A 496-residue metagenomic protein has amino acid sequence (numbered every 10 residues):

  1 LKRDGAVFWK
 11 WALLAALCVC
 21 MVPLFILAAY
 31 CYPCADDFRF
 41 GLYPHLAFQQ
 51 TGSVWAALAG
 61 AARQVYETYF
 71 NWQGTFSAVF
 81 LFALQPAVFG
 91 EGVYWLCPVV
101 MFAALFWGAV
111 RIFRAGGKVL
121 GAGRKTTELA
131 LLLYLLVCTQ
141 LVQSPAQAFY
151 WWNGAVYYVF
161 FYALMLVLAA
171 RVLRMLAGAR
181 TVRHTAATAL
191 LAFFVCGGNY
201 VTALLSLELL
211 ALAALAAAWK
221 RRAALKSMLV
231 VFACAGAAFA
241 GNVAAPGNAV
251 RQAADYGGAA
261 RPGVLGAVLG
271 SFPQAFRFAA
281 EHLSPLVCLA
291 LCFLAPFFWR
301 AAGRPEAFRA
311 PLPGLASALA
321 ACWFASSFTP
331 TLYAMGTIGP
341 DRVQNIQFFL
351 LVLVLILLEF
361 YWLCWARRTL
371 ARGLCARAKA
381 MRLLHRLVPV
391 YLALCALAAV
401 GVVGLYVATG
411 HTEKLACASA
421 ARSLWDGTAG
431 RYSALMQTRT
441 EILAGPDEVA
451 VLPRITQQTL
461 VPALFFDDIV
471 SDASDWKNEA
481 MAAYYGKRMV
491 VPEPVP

Functional and structural regions predicted by a protein language model:
G5-W72, P86-T127, A224, L370-P496: Intrinsically disordered, polar/acidic, low-complexity terminal segments
F8-P23, L129-L135, A187-L190, V230-A237: Alpha-helical transmembrane segments
I26-W95, W152, C196, Y200-V343: Transmembrane catalytic cores of multi-pass membrane glycosyltransferases and polysaccharide-assembly enzymes
D36, K125-L173, N199, S326-F360: Membrane-interface micro-motifs in multi-pass membrane enzymes
L96-A103, L136-V137, V156, F194 (+2 more regions): Hydrophobic alpha-helical transmembrane segments of multi-pass membrane proteins
L105-F113, L164-L176, L207-L215, C292-P296 (+1 more regions): Transmembrane alpha-helical segments
R174-F194, L229-V230: Short hydrophobic alpha-helices at membrane interfaces in multi-pass membrane enzymes
P296-A398: Long, well-ordered mid-to-C-terminal structural blocks that present hydrophobic/aromatic surfaces
